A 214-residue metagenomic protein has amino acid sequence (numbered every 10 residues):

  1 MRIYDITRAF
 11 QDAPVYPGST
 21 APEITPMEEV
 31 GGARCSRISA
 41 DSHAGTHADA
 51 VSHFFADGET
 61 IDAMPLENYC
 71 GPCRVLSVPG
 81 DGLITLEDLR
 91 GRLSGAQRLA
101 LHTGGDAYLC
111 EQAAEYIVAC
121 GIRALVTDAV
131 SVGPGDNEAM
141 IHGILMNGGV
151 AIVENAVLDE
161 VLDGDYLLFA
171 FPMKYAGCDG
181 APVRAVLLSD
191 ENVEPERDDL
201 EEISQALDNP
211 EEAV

Functional and structural regions predicted by a protein language model:
M1-V214: Active-/binding-site microenvironments in catalytic and ligand-binding cores
